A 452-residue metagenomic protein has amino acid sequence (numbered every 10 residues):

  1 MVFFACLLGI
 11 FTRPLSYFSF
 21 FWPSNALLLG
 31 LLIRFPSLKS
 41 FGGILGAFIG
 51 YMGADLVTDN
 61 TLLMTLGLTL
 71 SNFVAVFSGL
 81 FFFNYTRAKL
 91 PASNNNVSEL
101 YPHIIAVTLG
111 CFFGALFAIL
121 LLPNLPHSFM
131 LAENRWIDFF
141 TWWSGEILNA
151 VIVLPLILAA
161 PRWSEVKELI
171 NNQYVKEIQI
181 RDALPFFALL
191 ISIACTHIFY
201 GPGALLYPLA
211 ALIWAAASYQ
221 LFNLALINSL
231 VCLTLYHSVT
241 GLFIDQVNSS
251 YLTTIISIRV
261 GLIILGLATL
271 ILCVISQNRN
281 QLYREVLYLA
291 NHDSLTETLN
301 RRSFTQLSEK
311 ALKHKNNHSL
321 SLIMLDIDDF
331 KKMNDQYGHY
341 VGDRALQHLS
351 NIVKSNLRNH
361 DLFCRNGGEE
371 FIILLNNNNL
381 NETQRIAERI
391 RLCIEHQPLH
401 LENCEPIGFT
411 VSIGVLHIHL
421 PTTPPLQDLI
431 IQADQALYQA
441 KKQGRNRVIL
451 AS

Functional and structural regions predicted by a protein language model:
M1-F20, L28-H127, L154-V166, K176-A204 (+3 more regions): Short helix-perturbing small/polar motifs within transmembrane alpha-helices
W136-G145, I255: Short aromatic-rich membrane-water interface segments that cap or initiate transmembrane helices in multi-pass membrane
L287-E309, L325-H339, Q347: Conserved nucleotide-binding and Mg2+-coordinating catalytic segments in signaling enzymes
F304, S308, L346, S350-V353 (+2 more regions): Heptad-repeat coiled-coil signal-transmission/dimerization helices
D335, H339, L380, Q384-R391 (+2 more regions): Catalytic-core segments of nucleotide cyclases and related cyclic-nucleotide turnover enzymes
A345, R358, I372-C393: Short helix/loop segment flanking the catalytic signature motif in cyclic-nucleotide metabolism enzymes
L362-R365: A short pre-motif secondary-structure segment
